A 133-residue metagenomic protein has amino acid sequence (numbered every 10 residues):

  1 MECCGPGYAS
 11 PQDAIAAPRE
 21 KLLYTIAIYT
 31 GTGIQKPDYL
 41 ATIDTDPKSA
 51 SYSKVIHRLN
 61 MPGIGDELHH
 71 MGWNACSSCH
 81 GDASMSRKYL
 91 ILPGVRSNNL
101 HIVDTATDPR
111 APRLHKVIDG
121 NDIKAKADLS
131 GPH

Functional and structural regions predicted by a protein language model:
M1-D46: Sequence/structural signature of beta-propeller modules and their immediately flanking N-terminal secretory/stalk
M1-R19, E67-S86, D128-H133: Structural signature of eukaryotic scaffold interfaces centered on beta-propeller domains
E2-C4, I56-G63, H115-A125: A short beta-strand motif characteristic of beta-propeller blades
K21, D38, K54, K88 (+2 more regions): Repetitive beta-architecture junctions, highlighting loop-to-beta-strand starts across blade-like repeats
I28-T30, P93-S97, T105: Short loop/turn segments immediately following the C-termini of beta-strands
A41-D46, S51-S78, K88: General structural concept
T42-S51, I102-R113: Short loop/turn segments immediately following beta-strands, especially the blade-tip and inter-blade linker loops
D104-H133: Asp-box/WD-like beta-propeller blade repeats and closely related beta-sheet repeat scaffolds
